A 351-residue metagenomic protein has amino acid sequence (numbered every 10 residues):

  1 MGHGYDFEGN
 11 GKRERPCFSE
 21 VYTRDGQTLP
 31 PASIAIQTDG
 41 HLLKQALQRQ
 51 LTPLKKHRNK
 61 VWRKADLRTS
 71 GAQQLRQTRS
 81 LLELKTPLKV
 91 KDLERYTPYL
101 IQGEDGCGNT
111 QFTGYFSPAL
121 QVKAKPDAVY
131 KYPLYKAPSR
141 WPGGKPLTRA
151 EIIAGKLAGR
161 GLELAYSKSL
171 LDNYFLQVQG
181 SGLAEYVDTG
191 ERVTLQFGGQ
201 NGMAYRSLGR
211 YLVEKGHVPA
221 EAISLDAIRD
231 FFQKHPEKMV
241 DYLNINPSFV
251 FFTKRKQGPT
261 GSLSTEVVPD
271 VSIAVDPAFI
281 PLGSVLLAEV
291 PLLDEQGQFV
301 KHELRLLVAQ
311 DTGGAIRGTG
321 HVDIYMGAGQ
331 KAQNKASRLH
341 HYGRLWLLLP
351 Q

Functional and structural regions predicted by a protein language model:
G2-Q351: Solvent-exposed, well-ordered loop and adjacent helix/strand elements within mature globular domains that form
